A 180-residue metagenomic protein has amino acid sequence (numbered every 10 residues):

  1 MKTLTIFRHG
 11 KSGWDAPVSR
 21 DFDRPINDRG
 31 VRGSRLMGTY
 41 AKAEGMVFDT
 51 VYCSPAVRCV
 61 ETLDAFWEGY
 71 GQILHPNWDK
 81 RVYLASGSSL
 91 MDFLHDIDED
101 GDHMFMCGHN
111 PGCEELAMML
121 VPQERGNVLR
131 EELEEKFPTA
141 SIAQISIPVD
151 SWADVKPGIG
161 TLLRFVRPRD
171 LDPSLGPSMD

Functional and structural regions predicted by a protein language model:
K2-A85, S89, P122-G126, F137 (+1 more regions): Active-site-proximal alpha-helix that buttresses catalytic centers in soluble enzyme cores
L4, H103-F105, I142: Residue-level preference for the first positions of well-ordered beta-strands
K11, A56, P111, V149 (+1 more regions): Short, glycine/serine-rich, charged loops/turns that create anion-binding and catalytic segments at active sites
E44-M46, I97-D102: Glycine-rich phosphate-binding loop signature in dinucleotide/nucleotide-binding domains
D102-V121: A glycine-rich beta-strand to alpha-helix segment that forms a phosphate/ribose-binding loop at ligand/cofactor sites
V121-L163: Domain-level recognition of soluble alpha/beta enzyme cores, biased toward histidine phosphatases/phosphomutases
G158-D180: Charged phosphate-binding loop/patch that engages nucleotide di/tri-phosphates or the phosphate backbone of nucleic
